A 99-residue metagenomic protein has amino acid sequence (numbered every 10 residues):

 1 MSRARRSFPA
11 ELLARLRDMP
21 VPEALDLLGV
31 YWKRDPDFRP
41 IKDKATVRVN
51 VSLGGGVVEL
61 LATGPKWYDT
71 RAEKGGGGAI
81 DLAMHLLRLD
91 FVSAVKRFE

Functional and structural regions predicted by a protein language model:
M1-E99: N-terminal structured subdomain of primase-like DNA metabolism proteins
